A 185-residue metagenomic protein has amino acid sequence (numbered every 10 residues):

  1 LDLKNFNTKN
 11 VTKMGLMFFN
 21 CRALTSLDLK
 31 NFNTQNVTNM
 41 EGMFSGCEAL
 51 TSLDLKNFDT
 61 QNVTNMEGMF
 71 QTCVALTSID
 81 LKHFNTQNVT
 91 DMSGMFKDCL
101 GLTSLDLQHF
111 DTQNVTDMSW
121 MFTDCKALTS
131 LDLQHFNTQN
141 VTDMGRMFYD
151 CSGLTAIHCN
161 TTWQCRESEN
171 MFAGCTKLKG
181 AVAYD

Functional and structural regions predicted by a protein language model:
L1-D185: Negatively charged
